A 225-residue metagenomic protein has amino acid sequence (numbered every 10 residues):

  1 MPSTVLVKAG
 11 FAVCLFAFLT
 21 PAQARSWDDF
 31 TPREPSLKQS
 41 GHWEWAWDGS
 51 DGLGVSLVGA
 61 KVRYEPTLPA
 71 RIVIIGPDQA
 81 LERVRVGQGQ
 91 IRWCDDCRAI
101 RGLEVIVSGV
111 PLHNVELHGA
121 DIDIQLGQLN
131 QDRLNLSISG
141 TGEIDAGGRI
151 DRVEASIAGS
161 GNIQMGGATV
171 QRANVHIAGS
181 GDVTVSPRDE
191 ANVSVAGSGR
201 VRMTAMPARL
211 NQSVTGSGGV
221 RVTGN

Functional and structural regions predicted by a protein language model:
M1-G10: Bacterial N-terminal signal peptides that target proteins for export
A9-F18: Bacterial N-terminal signal peptides
A22-S137, G147-E154, A168-Q171, S186 (+2 more regions): Acidic (Asp/Glu) and glycine-rich low-complexity loops/linkers that are typically intrinsically disordered
G59, G119-D121, G140-G142, G159-G161 (+3 more regions): Periodic glycine anchor positions in long extracellular repeat architectures
S137-I138, S156-I157, H176-I177, S194: Glycine-centered beta-turn/loop sites at beta-strand termini
I144-A146, I163-M165: Short, structured loop/turn "capping" segments at alpha-beta junctions
N174-A196, R200-V201: Ankyrin-repeat and related helical/solenoid repeat scaffolds used for protein-protein interactions
G199-N211: Low-complexity, intrinsically disordered Gly/Pro/Thr-rich segments
